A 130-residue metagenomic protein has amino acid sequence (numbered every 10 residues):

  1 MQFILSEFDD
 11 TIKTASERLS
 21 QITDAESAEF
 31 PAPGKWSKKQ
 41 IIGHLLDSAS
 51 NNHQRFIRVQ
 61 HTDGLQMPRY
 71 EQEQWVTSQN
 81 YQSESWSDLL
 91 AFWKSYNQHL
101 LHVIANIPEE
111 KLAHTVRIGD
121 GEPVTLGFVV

Functional and structural regions predicted by a protein language model:
E7, T11, R18, V76-H114 (+1 more regions): Acidic/histidine-rich alpha-helical segments that form the ligand environment of transition-metal centers
D9, S27-Q72, L101, L112-V130: Short, contiguous alpha-helical
D10-E29: N-terminal first-folded block
